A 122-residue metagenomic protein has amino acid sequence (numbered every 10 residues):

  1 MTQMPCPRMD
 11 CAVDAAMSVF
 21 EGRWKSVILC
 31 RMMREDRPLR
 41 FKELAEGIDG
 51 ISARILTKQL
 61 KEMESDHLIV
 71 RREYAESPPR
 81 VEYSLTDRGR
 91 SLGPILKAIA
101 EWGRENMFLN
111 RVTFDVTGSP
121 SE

Functional and structural regions predicted by a protein language model:
M1-P5: Long, low-complexity, charged/polar intrinsically disordered regions in eukaryotic proteins
P7, C11-I55: N-terminal helix-turn-helix DNA-binding core of bacterial DNA-binding proteins
R8-D10, C30-R31, P94-E122: Amphipathic alpha-helical dimerization/coiled-coil segments that flank or bridge DNA-binding/regulatory modules
F41-Y74, P78: Canonical helix-turn-helix DNA-binding module
A75-A98: Basic, amphipathic "hinge/linker" alpha-helix immediately C-terminal to the N-terminal HTH DNA-binding motif
